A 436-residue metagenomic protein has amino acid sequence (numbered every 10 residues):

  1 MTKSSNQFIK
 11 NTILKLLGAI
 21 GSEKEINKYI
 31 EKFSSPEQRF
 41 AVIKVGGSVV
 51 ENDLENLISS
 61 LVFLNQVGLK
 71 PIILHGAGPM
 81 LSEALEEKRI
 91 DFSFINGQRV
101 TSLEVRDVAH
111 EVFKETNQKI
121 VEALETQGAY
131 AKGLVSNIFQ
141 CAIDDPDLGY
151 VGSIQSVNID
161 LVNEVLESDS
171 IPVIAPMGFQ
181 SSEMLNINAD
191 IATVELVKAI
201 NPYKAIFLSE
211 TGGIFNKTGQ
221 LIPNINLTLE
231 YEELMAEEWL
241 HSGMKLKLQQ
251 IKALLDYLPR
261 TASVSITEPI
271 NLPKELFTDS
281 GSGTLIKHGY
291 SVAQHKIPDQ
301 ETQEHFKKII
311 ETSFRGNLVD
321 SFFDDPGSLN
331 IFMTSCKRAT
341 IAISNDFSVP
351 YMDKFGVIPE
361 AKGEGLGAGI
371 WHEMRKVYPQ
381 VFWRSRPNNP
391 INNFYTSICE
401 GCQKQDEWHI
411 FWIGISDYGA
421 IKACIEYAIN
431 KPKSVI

Functional and structural regions predicted by a protein language model:
T2-V381, N389-P390, E400, I410-I436: C-terminal catalytic "cap/lid" subdomain
Y395: Conserved active-site tyrosine of GNAT-family acetyltransferases
I398-Q405: Conserved acetyl-CoA-binding loop of GNAT-fold acetyltransferases
